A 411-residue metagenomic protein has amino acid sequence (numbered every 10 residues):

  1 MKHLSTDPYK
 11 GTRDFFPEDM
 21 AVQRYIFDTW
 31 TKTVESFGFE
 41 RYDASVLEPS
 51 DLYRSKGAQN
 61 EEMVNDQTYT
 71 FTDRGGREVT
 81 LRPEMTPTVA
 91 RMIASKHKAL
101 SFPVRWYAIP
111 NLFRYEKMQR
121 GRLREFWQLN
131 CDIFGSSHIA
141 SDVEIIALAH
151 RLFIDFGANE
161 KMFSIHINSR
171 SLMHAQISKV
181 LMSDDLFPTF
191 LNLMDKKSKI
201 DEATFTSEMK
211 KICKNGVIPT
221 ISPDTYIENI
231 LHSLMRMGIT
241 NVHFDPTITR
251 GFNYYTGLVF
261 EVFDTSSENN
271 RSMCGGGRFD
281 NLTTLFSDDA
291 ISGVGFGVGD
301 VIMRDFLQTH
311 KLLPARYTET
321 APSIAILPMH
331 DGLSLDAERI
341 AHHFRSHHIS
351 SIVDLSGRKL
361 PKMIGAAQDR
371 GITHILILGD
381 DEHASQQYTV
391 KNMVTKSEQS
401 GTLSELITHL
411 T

Functional and structural regions predicted by a protein language model:
M1-P87, V143, S164-H166, E228: TRNA-binding/sensing appendages of the translation machinery
M1-V22, D184-V217: N-terminal targeting/leader regions
G11, L148, L172-Q176, T189: A general alpha-helix detector
V22-F37, E48-P49, G75, E84-K98 (+3 more regions): Positively charged, Gly/Ser-enriched RNA/tRNA-binding surfaces
A58-N60, V180-M182, N392: Short secondary-structure boundary/capping segments
E62-D73, L181-E202, D264-S266: Acidic, His- and aromatic-enriched active-site or binding-groove loops in soluble protein domains that engage sugars
H166-V180, D195-K199: Short, conserved secondary-structure transition motifs
